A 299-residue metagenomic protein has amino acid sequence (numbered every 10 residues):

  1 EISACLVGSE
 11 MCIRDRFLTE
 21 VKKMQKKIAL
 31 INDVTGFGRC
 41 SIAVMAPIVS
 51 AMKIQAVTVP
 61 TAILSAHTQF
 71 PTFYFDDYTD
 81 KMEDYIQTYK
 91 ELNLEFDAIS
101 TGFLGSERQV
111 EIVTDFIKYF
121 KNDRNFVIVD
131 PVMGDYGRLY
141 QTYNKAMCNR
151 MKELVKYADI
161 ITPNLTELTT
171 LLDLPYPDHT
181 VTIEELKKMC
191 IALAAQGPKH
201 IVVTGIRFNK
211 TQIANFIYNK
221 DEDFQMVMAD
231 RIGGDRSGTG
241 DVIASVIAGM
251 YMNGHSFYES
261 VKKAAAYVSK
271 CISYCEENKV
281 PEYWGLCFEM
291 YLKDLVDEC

Functional and structural regions predicted by a protein language model:
E1-D15: Single conserved hydrophobic/aromatic residue that forms the stacking wall/gate of nucleotide- or nucleobase-binding
E20-V129, M133-Q141, K293: Conserved N-terminal subdomain of the carbohydrate kinase-like
G36, F224-G238: Short pre-catalytic strand/loop immediately N-terminal to key active-site residues, enriched for Gly-Thr
T142-F224: Conserved phosphate/ATP/ADP-binding segment of small-molecule kinases
T170, G234-F257, V261: Short, small-residue alpha-helix embedded
Y176-E185, M252-K262: Short, charged, surface-exposed loops that flank catalytic or proteolytic processing sites
Y258-C299: Charged C-terminal helix
